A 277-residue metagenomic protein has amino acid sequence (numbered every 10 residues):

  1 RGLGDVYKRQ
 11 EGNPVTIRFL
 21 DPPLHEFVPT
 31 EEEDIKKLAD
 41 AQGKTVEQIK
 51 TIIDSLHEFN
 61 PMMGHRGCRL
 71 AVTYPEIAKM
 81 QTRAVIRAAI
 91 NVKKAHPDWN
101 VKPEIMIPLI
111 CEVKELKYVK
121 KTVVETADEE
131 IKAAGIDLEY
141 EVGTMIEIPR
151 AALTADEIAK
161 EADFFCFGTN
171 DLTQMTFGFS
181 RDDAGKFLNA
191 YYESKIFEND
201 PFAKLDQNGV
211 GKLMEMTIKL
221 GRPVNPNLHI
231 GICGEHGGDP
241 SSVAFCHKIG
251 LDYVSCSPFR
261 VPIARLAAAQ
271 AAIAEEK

Functional and structural regions predicted by a protein language model:
R1, D5-K277: Conserved alpha/beta-domain cores
